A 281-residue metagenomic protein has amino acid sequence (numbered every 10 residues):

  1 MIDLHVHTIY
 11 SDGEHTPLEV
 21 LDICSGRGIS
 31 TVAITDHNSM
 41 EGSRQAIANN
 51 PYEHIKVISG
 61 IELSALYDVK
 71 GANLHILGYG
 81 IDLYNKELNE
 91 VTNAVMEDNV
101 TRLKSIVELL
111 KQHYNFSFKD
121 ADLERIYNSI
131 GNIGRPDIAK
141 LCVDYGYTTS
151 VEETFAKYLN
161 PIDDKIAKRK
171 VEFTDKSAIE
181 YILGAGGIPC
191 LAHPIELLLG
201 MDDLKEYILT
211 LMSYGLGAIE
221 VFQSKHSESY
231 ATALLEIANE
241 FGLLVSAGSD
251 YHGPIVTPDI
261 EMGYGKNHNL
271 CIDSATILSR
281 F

Functional and structural regions predicted by a protein language model:
M1-N73, K157-P161, F173-V256: An N-terminally biased module of ancient metal coordination in phosphate/nucleic-acid-related enzymes
S25, R44, Y114, N239 (+2 more regions): Generic low-complexity, intrinsically disordered sequence content enriched in small uncharged/hydrophobic residues
P51-K205, H268-S274: Extended substrate/RNA-proximal surfaces in nucleic-acid metabolism proteins
S249-F281: Catalytic core of soluble alpha/beta enzymes
